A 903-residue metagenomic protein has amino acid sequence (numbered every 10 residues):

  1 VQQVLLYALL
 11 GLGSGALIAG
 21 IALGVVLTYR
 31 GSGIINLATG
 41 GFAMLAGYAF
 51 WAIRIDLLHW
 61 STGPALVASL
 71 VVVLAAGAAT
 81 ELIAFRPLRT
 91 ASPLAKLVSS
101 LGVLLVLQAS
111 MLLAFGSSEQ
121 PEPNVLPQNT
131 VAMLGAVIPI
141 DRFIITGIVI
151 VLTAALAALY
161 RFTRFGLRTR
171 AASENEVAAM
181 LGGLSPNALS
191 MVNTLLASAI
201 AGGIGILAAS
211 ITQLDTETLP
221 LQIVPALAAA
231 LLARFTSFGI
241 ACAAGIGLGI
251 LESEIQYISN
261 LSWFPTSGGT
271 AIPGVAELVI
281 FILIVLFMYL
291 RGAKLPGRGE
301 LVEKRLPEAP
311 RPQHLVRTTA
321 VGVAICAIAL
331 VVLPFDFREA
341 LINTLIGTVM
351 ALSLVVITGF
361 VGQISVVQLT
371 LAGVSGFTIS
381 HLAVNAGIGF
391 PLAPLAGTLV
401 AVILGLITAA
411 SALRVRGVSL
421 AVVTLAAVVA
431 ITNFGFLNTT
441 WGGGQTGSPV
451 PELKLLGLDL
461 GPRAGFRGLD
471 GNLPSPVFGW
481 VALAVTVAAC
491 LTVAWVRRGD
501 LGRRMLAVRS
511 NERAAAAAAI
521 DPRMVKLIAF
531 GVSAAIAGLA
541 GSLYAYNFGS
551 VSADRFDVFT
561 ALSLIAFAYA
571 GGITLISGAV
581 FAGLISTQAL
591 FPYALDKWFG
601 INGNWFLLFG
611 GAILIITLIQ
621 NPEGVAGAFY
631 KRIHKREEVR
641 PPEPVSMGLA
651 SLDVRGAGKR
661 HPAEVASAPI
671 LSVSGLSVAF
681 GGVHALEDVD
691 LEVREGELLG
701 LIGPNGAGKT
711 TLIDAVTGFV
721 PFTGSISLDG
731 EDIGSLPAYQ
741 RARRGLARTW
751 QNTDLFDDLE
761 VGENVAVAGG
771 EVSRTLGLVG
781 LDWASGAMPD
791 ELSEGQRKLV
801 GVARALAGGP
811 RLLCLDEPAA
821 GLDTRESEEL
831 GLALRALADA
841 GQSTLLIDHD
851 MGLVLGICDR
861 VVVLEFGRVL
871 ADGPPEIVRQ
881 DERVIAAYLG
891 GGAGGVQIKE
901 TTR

Functional and structural regions predicted by a protein language model:
L17, G40, L94-E119, L134 (+5 more regions): Transmembrane alpha-helices and adjacent helix-loop boundaries
I702-P704: The feature captures the beta-strand-to-loop junction immediately N-terminal to the Walker
G724-D732, R744: Conserved ABC transporter NBD signature motif
G770-S785, D790, L832-R835: Conserved ABC ATPase "signature" region
L813-D816: Catalytic Walker B motif of ABC-type/P-loop ATPase nucleotide-binding domains
V854-G856: A short, surface-exposed alpha-helical micro-motif characterized by mixed small hydrophobic and charged/polar residues
